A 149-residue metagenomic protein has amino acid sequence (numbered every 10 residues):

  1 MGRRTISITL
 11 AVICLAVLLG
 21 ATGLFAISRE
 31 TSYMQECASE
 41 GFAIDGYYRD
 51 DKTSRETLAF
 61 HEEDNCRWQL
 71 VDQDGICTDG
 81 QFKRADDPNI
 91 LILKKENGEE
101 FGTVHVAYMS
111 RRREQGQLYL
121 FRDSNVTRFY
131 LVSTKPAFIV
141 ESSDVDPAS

Functional and structural regions predicted by a protein language model:
M1-L18: N-terminal Sec-pathway targeting helices
V17-R29: Short hydrophobic alpha-helical membrane-anchoring segments
G20-G23, C66, G80, G102 (+1 more regions): Small side chains
F25, S32-E36, C77-D87, L120-S149: Edge beta-strand at a domain terminus
E30-E56, F82-R84: Tryptophan-anchored aromatic micro-motifs
A43, L58-R67, A85-P88, V106-L118 (+2 more regions): Short, solvent-exposed coil/turn segments at beta-strand boundaries
D51-E99: N-terminal glycine/threonine-rich, aromatic-flanked beta-hairpin/loop signature
